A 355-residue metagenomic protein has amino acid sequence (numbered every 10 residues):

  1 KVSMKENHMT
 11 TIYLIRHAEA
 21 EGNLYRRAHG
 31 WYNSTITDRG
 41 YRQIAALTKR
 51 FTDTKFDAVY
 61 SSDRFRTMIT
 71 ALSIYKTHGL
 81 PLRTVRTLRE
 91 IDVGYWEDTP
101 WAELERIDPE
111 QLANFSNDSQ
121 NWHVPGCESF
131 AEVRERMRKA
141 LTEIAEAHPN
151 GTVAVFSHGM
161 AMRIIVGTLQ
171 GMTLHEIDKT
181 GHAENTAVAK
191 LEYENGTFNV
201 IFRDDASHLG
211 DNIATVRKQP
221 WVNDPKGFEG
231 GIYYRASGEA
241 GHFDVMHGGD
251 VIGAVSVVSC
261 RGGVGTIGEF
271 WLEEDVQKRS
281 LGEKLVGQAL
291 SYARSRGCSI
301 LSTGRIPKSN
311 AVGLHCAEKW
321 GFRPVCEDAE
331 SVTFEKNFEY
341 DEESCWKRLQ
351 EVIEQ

Functional and structural regions predicted by a protein language model:
E6-H8, Y95-E103, G167-A236, E342-Q355: Acidic, low-complexity terminal tails and accessory targeting/binding regions of phosphate-metabolizing enzymes
N7, I15-L80, T84: Active-site-proximal alpha-helix that buttresses catalytic centers in soluble enzyme cores
H78-R136, F202-D204: Phosphate-handling substructures
T87, F270-K278, R305-P307: A short, internal acetyl-CoA/4′-phosphopantetheine-binding micro-motif in the GNAT/acyltransferase core
I165, E283, P307-C326: Conserved active-site alpha-helix within GNAT-family acetyltransferase domains
G227-G268, E273, V286, E327-D328: Acetyl-CoA-dependent GNAT
L272, K278-S291, H315, K319: Conserved acetyl-CoA-binding loop-helix of GNAT-fold acetyltransferases
A293-R305: Conserved GNAT acetyl-CoA-binding A-motif
